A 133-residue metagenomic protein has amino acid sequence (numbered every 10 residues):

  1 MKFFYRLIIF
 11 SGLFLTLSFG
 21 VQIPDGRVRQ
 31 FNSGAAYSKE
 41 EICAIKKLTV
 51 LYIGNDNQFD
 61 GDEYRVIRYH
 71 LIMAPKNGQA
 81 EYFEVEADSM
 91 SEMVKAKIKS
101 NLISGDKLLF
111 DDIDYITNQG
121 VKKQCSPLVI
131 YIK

Functional and structural regions predicted by a protein language model:
M1-P24: Bacterial Sec-dependent N-terminal signal peptides
Q22-R27, G120-K133: Short beta-strand elements
Q22-R65: Contiguous beta-strand segments within globular domains
I53-F83: Extended low-complexity, serine/threonine- and proline-enriched intrinsically disordered segments
F83-D88, L128-I130: Generic detection of short hydrophobic beta-strand segments and adjacent strand-loop junctions
D88-K97: Aromatic sugar-binding surface patches on proteins that engage polysaccharides or sugar-phosphate polymers
K99-L102: Exposed beta-sheet edge/beta-hairpin loop segments within beta-rich domains
S104-N118: Short, aromatic- and glycine-rich surface loops/edge beta-strands on solvent-exposed regions
